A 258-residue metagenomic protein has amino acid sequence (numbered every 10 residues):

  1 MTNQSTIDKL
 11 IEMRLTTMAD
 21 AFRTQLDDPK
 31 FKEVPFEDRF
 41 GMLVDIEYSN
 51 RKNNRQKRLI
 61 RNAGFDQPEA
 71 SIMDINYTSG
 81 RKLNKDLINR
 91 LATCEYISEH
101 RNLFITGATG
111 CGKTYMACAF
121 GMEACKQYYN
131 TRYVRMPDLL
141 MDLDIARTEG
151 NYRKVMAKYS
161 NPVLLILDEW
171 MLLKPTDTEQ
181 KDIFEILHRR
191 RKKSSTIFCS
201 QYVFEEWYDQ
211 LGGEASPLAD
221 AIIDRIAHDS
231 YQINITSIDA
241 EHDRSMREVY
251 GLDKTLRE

Functional and structural regions predicted by a protein language model:
I11, T16-Q67: Interdomain "pre-motor" coupling segment immediately N-terminal to P-loop NTPase/helicase cores
F22, L139-A146, G150-A157, W170-E258: Replace "adjacent to P-loop NTPase cores in ATP/GTP-dependent enzymes" with "adjacent to NTP-binding cores
A70-C94: N-terminal pre-Walker A segment at the start of P-loop NTPase domains
I75, A117, R135: Conserved hydrophobic/aromatic pocket- or pore-lining residues that grip, position, or stack substrates in active sites
H100-M116: Walker A/P-loop nucleotide-binding motif
R101, Y128-N130, N161-L164, K192-F198: Loop/turn-to-beta-strand initiation segments
G121-V134: Post-Walker A helix-loop "phosphate-sensing" segment adjacent to the P-loop in P-loop NTPases
